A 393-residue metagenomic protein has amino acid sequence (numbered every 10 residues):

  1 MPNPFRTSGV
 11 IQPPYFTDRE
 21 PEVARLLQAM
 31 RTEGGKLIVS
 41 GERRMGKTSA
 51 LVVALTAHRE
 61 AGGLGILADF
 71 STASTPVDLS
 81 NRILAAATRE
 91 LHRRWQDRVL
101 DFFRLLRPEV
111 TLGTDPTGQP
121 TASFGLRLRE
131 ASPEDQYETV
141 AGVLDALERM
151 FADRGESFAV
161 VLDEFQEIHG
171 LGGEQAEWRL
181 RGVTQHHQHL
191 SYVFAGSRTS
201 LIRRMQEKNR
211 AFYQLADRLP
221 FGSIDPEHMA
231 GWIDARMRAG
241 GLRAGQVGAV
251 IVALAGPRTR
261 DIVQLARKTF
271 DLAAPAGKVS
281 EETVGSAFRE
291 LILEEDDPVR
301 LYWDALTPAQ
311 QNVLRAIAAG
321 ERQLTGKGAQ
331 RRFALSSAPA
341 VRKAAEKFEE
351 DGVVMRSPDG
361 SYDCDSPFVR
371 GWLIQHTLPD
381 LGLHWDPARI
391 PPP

Functional and structural regions predicted by a protein language model:
M1-H58: Walker A/P-loop-proximal flanking segment of P-loop NTPase domains
P2-N3, Q185, L293, D297-P393: C-terminal leucine-rich, beta-strand-based interaction scaffolds used for sensing/assembly
M30-R31, Q166, G256, F270 (+1 more regions): Short, locally clustered residues in the helix-turn-helix/winged-helix DNA-binding domain
G35-K36, G41-M45, S49-A159, L190 (+1 more regions): P-loop NTPase nucleotide-binding core
A57, R179, K268, K347-E350: Alpha-helical DNA-recognition elements
A152-V161, E167-G172, R179-R210, F221: Sensor-1/coupling segment of RecA-like P-loop NTPase cores
D217-H228: Conserved AAA+ ATPase "SRH/arginine-finger" region at the nucleotide-binding site
D234-D297: Amphipathic alpha-helical "lid/sensor" segments that cap RecA-like P-loop NTPase cores
